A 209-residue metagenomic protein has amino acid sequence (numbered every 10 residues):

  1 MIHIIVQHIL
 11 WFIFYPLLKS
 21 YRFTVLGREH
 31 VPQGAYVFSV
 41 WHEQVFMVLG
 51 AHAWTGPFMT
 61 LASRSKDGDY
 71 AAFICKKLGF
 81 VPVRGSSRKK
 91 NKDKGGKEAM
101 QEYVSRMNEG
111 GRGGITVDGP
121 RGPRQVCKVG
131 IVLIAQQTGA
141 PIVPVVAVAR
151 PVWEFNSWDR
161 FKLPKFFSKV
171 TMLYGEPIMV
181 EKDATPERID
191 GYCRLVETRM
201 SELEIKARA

Functional and structural regions predicted by a protein language model:
M1-A51, G56, G79-V81, E98 (+2 more regions): Membrane-anchoring hydrophobic helices of lipid-metabolizing enzymes
Y36-K92, T138: Catalytic core of membrane glycerolipid acyltransferases/transacylases, capturing the structured, soluble-facing
S63-S65, D118, A147-R150: Cofactor-binding loop segments of dinucleotide-utilizing enzymes, especially the Rossmann-like FAD- and NAD(P)+-binding
D69-F73, K97-R106: Short, charged beta->alpha transition segments
K92-K97, R124: A conditional alpha-helix N-cap/helix-loop micro-motif detector
M100-I134, T138: Catalytic-site beta-strand/loop segments enriched in glycine and acidic/polar residues
V126-T185: A cross-family acyltransferase "interaction/gating" segment
